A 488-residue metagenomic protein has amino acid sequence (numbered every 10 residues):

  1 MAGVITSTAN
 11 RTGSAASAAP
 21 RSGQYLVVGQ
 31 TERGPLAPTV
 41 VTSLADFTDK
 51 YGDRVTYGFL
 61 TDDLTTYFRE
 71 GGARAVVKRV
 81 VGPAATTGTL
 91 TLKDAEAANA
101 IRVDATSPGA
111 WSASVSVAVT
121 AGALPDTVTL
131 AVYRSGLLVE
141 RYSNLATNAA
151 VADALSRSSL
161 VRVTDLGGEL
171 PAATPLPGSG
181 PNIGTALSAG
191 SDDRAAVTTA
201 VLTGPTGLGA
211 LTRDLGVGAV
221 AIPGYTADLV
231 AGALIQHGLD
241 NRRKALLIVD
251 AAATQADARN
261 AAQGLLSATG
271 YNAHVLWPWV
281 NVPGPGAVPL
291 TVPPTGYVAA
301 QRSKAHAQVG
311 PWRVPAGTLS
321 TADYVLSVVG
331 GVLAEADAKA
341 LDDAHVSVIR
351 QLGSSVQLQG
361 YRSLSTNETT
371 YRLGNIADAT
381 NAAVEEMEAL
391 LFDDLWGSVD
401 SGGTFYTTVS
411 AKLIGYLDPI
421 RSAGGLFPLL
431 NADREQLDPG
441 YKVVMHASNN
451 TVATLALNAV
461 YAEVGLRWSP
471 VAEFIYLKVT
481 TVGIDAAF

Functional and structural regions predicted by a protein language model:
M1-N449, L455, E463-P470, T480 (+1 more regions): A glycine- and small-residue-enriched flexible loop/hinge signal that marks low-structured segments
